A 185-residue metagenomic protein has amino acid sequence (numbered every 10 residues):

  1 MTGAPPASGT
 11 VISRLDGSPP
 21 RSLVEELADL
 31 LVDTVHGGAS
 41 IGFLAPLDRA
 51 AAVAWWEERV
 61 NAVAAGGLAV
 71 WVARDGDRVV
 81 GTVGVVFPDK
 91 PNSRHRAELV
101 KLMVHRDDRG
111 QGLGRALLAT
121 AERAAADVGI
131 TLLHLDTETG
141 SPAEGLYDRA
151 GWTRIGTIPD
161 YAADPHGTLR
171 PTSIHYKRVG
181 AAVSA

Functional and structural regions predicted by a protein language model:
M1-S8, A185: Actinobacteria-biased recognition of intrinsically disordered, low-complexity terminal regions
T10-K101, H105, L118-T120, A124 (+1 more regions): Acetyl-CoA-dependent GNAT
L68, R170-I174: Short hydrophobic/aromatic beta-strand or adjacent loop that forms the aromatic wall/cage of a ligand/substrate-binding
H105-D107, Q111: Active-site acidic-Proline motif in GNAT/NAT acetyltransferases
L118, A125-T137: Conserved GNAT acetyl-CoA-binding A-motif
H134-D136, T153-P171: Conserved catalytic-core motifs of GNAT/GCN5-like acyltransferases
A143: Helix-turn-helix
Y147-D148, W152: Conserved active-site tyrosine of GNAT-family acetyltransferases
